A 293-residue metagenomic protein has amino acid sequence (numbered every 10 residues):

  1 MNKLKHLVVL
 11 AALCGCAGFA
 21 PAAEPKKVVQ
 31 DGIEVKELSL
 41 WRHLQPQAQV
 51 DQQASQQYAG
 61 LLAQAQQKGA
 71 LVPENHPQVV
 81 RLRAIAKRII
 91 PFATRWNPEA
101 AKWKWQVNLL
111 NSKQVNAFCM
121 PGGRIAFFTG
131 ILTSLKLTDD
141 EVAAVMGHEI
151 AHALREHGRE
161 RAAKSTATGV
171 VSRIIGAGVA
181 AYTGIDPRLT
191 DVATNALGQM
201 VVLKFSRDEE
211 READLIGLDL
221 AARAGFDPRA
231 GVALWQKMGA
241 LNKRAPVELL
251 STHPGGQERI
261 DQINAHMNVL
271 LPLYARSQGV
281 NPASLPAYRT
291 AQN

Functional and structural regions predicted by a protein language model:
N2, L7, F19-N293: A Zn2+-metalloprotease active-site environment signal
V8-C16: Bacterial N-terminal signal peptides
